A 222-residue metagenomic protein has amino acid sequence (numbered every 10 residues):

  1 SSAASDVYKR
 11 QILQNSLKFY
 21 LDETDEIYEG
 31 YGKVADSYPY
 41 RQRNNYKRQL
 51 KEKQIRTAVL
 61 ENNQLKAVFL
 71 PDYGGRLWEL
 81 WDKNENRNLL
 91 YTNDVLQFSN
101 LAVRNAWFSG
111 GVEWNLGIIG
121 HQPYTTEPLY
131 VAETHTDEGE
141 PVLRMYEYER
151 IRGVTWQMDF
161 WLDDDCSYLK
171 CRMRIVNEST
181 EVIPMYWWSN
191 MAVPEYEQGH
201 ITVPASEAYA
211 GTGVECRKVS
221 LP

Functional and structural regions predicted by a protein language model:
S1-Y8: Short, small-residue-biased leader/transition segments that mark boundaries at the very start of proteins
Y8-Q11, Y38: Intrinsic low-complexity, glycine/proline- and repeat-rich, mixed-charge intrinsically disordered regions appended
R10-G30: Metallo-beta-lactamase
R10-Q14, W78, V95-F98: Transition-metal
E23-E52, T57-E61, S109-Y168: Extended, loop-rich substrate-binding clefts of extracytoplasmic carbohydrate-active enzymes
Q49, A67, P71-E85, M145-Y196: Acidic, contiguous internal or C-terminal segments within carbohydrate-active enzymes that form a structured patch used
E85-V112, K170, V176, T180-P222: Polysaccharide-binding surfaces and accessory modules of carbohydrate-active proteins
